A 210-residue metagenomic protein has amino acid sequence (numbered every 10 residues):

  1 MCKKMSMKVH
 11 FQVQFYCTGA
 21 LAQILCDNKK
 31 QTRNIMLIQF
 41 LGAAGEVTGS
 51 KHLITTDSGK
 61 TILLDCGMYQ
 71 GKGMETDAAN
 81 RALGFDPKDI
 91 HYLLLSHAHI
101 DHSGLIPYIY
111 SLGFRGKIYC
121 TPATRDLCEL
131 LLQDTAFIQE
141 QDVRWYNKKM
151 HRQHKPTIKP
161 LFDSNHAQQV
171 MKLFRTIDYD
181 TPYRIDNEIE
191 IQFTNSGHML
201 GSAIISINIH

Functional and structural regions predicted by a protein language model:
M1, M5-M7: Methionine residue identity
F11, F15-Y16: Aromatic (phenylalanine/tyrosine) cluster motif
Q23-I35: Short, Lys/Arg-enriched N-terminal segments with co-localized hydrophobic residues within the first ~10-30 amino acids
N34, H166-R175, D186-I189: A short helix-to-beta-strand connector/capping loop
M36, E46, I100-D101, G197-M199: Short, glycine/acidic-rich beta->alpha junctions
L37, L41, L53-K60, I177-H210: Catalytic core of the metallo-beta-lactamase
E46-G49, T56-G116, C120, T124-D126 (+1 more regions): Pre-active-site segment of Zn-dependent metallo-hydrolases
